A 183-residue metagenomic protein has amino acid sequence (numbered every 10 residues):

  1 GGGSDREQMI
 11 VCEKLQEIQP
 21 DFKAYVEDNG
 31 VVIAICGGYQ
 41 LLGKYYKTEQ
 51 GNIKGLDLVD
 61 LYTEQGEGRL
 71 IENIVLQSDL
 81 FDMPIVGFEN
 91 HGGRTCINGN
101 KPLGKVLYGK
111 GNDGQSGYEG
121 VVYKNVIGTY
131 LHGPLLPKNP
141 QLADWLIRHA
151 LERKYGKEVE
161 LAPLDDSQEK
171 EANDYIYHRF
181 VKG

Functional and structural regions predicted by a protein language model:
G1, E89-H91, Y130: Short beta-strand segments
S4-S78: Cysteine-nucleophile active-site neighborhood
D5-R6, G66, R94-I97, P134-K138: Short, acidic Gly/Pro/Ser/Thr-rich loop/turn segments
V26-E27, D82, V121-Y123: Short hydrophobic "helix-edge" motifs at membrane interfaces and signal-peptide entry regions
E27, L61, T95, R148-G156: Generic secondary-structure signature for well-ordered alpha-helical cores
I33, D57, F88, I127-T129: Hydrophobic/aromatic beta-strand patches that form the interior of the parallel beta-sheet core in alpha/beta enzyme
Q50-E119: Pocket-forming structural segment of enzyme catalytic cores
N125-G183: Acyltransferase
